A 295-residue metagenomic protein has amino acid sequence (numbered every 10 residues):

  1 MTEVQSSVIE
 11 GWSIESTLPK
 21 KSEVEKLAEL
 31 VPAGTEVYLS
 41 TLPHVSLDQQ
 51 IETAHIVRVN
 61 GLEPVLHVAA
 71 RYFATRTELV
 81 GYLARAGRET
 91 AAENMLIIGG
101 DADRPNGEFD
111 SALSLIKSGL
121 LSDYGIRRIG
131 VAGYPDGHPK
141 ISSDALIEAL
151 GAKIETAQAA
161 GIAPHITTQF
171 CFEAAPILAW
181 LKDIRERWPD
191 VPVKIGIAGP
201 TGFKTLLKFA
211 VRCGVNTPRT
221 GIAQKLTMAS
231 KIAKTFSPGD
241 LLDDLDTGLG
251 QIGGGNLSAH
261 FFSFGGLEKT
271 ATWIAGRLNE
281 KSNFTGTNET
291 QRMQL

Functional and structural regions predicted by a protein language model:
T2-L150, E155, G266, G276: Active-site beta->alpha loop and helix N-cap motifs at the rims of alpha/beta catalytic domains
E15-K20, I98, S111-D136, A149 (+4 more regions): Active-site pocket-lining/capping segments in soluble small-molecule metabolic enzymes
S16, L42, R71, S142 (+4 more regions): Glycine- and other small-residue-rich loops at beta-strand/loop junctions that grip anionic moieties
Q49-Q50, R76-L79, A175-K182, L206-L207 (+1 more regions): A short acidic (Asp/Glu
L66, K153, I162, I195 (+2 more regions): Conserved, mostly hydrophobic/aromatic
G107-E108, I141-S143, L178-A179, K204-R212 (+1 more regions): Short, well-ordered secondary-structure micro-motifs
K140-A159, A163-R185: Hydrophobic, aromatic-enriched interface-forming segments
F261-K269: A short, acidic, flexible beta-alpha connecting loop/helix-capping segment that sits on the rim of active
